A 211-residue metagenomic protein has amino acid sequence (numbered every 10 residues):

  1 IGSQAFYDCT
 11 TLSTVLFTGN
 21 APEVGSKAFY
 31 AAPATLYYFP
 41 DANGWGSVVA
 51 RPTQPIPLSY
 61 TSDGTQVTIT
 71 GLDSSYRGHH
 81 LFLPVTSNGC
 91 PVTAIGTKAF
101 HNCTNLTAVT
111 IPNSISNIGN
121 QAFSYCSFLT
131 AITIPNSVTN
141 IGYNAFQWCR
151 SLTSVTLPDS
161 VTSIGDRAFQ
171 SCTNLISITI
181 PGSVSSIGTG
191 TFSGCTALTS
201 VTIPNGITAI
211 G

Functional and structural regions predicted by a protein language model:
G2-Y7, S26-A28, T97-A99, G119-S124 (+4 more regions): Consensus positions within tandem repeat domains that build extended binding/scaffold surfaces
C9-E23, P33-N43, P57-Q66, Y76-A94 (+5 more regions): Structural signature of tandem-repeat unit edges
W45-I56: Active-site regions of enzymes building and remodeling cell-envelope glycoconjugates
L72-S74, T86, A99: Acidic, Ser/Thr
